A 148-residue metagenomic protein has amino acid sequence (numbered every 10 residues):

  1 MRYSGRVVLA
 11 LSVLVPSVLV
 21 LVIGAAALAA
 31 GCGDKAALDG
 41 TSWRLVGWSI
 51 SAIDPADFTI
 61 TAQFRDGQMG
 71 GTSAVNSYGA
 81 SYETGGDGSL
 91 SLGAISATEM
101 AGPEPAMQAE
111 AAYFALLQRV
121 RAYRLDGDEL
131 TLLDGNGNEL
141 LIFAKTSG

Functional and structural regions predicted by a protein language model:
R2, V7, L11, L19-G148: Lipid interaction determinants
